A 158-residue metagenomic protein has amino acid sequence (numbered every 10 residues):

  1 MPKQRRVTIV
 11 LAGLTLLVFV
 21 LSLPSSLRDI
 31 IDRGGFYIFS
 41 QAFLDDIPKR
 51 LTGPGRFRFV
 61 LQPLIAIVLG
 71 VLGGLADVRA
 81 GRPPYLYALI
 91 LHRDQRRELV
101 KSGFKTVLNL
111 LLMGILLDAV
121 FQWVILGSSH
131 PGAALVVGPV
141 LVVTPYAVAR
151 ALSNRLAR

Functional and structural regions predicted by a protein language model:
V7-R58, A119-Q122, A134: Long, highly hydrophobic alpha-helical transmembrane signal-anchor segments
R50-G70, V137-V142: Alpha-helical transmembrane segments
F59-V60, F104, L108, L112 (+1 more regions): Hydrophobic alpha-helical transmembrane segments
I65, L69, G73, M113 (+3 more regions): Alpha-helical transmembrane segments of multipass membrane proteins
L69-L86: Membrane-water interface of transmembrane alpha-helices
Y87-G103: Short membrane-interface loop/juxtamembrane segments of multi-pass integral membrane proteins
N109-G127: Alpha-helical transmembrane segments and their membrane-interface junctions in multi-pass membrane proteins
H130-R158: Alpha-helical transmembrane segments and their immediate juxtamembrane interface regions
